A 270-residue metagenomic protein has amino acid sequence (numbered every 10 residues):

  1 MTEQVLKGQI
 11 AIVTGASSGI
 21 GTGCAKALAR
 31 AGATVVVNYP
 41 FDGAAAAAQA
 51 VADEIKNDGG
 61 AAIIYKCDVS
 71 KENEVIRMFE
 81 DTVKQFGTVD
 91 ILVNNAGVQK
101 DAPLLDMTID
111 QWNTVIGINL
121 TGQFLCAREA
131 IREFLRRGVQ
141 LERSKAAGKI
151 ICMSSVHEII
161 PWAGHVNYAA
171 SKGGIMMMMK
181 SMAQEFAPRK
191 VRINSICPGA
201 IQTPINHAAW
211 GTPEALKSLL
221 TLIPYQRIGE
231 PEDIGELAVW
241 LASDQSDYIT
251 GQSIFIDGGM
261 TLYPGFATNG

Functional and structural regions predicted by a protein language model:
T2, I160, V239, T250-G270: Short C-terminal tail/terminal secondary-structure segment of NAD(P)H-dependent dehydrogenase/reductase domains
I10, S17-G19: Conserved glycine-rich cofactor-binding loop
A33-Q49: Conserved glycine-rich Rossmann-like NAD(P)H-binding loop of the short-chain dehydrogenase/reductase
P103-L104, Q111-I116, L219: Substrate-binding pocket helix/loop in short-chain dehydrogenase/reductase
A127, S171, M179: Active-site helix of classical SDR
R132, Q184-P188, D247: Alpha-helical segment proximal to the catalytic Tyr-Lys
S155: Residue(s) in the substrate-gating loop at a strand-loop-helix junction that position the organic substrate next
